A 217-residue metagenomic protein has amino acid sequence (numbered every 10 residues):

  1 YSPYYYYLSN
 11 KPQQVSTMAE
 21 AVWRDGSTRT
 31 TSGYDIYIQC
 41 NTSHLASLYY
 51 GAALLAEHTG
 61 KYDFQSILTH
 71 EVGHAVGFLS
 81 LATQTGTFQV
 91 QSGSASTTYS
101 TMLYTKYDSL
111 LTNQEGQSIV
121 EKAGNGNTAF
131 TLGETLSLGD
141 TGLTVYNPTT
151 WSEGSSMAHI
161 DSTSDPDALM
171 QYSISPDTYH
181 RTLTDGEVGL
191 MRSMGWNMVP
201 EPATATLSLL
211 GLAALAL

Functional and structural regions predicted by a protein language model:
Y1-T69, H74-M198: Extracellular zinc-dependent metalloprotease catalytic-domain scaffold
E201-L217: A short, hydrophobic C-terminal helix/tail in secreted or cell-surface proteins
